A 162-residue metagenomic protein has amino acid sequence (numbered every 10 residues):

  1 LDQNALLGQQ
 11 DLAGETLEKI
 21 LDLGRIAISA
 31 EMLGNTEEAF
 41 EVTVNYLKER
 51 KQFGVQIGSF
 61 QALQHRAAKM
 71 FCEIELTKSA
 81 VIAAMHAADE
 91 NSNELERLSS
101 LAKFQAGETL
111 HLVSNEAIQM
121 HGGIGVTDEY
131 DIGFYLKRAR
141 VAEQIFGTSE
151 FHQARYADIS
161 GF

Functional and structural regions predicted by a protein language model:
L1-D22: A short, charged helix-loop
K19-F162: Alpha-helical interface subdomain recognition
